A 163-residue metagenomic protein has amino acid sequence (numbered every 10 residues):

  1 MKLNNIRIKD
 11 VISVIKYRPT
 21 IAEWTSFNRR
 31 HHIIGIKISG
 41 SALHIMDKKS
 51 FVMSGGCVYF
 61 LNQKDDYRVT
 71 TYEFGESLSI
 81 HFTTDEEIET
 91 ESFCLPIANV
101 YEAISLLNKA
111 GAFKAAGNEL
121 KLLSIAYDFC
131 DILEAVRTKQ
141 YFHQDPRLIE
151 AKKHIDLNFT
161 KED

Functional and structural regions predicted by a protein language model:
M1-K2, Q140: Short amphipathic alpha-helical segments
L3-P96: N-terminal regulatory/effector-sensing and dimerization cores that precede helix-turn-helix DNA-binding domains
I80-H81, N99-T160: An amphipathic alpha-helical interaction segment
D163: Cytosolic nucleotide-binding catalytic cores of signal-transduction proteins
